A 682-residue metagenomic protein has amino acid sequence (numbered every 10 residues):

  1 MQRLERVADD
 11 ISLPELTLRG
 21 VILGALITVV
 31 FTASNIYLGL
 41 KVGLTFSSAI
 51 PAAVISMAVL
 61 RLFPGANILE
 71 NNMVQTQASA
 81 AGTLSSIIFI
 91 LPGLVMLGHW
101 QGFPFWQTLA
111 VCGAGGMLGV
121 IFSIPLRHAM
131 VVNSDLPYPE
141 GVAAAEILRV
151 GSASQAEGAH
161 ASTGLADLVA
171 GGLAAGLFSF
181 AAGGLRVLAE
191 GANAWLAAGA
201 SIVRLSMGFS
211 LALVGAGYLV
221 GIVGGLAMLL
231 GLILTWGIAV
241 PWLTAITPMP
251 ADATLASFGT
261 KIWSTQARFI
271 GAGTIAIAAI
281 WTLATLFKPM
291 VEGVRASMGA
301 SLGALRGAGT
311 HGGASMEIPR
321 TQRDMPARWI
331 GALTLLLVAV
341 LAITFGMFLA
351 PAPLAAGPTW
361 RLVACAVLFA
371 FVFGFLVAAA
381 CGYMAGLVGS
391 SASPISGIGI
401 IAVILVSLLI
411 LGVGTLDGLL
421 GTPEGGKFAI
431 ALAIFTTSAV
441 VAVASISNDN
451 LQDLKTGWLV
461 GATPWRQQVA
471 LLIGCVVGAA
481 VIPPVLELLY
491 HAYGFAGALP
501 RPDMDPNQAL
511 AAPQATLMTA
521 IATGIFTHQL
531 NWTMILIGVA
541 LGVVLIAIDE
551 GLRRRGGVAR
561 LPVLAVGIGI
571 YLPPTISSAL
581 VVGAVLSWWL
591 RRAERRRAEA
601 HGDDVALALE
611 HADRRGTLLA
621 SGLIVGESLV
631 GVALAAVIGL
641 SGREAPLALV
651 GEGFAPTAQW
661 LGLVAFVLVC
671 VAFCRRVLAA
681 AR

Functional and structural regions predicted by a protein language model:
M1-R682: Alpha-helical multipass membrane-protein architecture
